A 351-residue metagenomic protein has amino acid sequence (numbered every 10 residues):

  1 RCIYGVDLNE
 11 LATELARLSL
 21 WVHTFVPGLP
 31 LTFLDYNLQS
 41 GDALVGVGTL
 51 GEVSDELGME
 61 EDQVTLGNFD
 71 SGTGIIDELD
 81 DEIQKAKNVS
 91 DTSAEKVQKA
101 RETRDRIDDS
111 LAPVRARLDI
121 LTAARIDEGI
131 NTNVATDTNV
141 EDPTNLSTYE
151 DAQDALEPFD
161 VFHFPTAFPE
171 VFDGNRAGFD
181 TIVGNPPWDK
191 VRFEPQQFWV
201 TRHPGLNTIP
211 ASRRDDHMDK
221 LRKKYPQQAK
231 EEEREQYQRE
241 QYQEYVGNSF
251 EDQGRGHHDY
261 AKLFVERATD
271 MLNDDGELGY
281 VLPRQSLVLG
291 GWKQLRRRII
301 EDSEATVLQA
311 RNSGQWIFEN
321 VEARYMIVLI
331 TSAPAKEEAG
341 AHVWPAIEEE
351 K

Functional and structural regions predicted by a protein language model:
C2-I3: Short beta-strand element of Class I
L8-L79, F162-K351: Signature of N6-adenine DNA methyltransferases within the class I
P30, Q39-G41, L79-F164, S286: Nucleic-acid modification enzymes, centered on SAM-dependent nucleic-acid methyltransferases
